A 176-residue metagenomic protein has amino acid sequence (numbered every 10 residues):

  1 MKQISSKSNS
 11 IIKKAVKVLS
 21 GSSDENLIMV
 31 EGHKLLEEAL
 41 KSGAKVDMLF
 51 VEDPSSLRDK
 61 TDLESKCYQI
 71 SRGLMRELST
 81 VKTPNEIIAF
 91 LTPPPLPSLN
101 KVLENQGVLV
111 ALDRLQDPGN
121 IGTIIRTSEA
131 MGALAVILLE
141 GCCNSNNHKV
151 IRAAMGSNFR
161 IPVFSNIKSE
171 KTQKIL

Functional and structural regions predicted by a protein language model:
M1-S55, C142-C143: Boundary-proximal intrinsically disordered activation/regulatory segments immediately upstream of a helical core
K2-K7, Y68-S71, I161-K171: Short acidic-hydrophobic, aromatic-tinged amphipathic segments that line or gate anion-handling sites
D24-L27, K45-M48, S65-K66, L134-V136 (+1 more regions): Short active-site oxyanion
K41, K101-L176: RNA substrate-binding interface of SAM-dependent RNA methyltransferases
K45-G73: Active-site cofactor/substrate anionic-group-binding motifs, chiefly glycine- and Lys/Arg-rich phosphate-binding loops
S56-L57, R72-L78, K168-Q173: A short acidic, often aromatic-flanked loop/helix-cap motif at beta-alpha or helix-coil junctions that lines enzyme
L63-P95: Glycine/small-residue-rich loop that forms an oxyanion/phosphate-binding "nest" at active or ligand-binding sites
